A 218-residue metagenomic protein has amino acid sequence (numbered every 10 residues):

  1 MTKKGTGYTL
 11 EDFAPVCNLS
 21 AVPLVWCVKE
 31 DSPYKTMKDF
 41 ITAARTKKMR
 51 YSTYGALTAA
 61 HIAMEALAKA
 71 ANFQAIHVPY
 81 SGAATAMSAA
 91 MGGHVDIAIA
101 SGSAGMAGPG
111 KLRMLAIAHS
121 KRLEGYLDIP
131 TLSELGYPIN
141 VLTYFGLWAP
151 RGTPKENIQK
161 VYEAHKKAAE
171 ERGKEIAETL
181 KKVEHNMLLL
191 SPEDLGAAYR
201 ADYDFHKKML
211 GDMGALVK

Functional and structural regions predicted by a protein language model:
M1-G5, H61, A66-A70, G92 (+2 more regions): A ligand-binding cleft/hinge motif common to bilobed small-molecule-binding domains
M1-T85, L132, Y144-T179: Hinge/capping helix and adjacent helix->loop/strand transition within the periplasmic-binding protein
V22, T46-K47, G93-H94, P109-K111 (+2 more regions): Structured helix-beta-strand junction loops
A43, K47, G93, S101 (+4 more regions): Generic structural signal for alpha-helix termini and adjacent loop/cap motifs
Y54, Y80, I99-A100, I117 (+1 more regions): Short beta-strand and adjacent tight-turn residues that come in two discontinuous sequence segments and form the edges
K69-F73, K155-K218: An extracytoplasmic/periplasmic, membrane-proximal ligand-sensing/linker region
A86-M87, S103: Short, hydrophobic alpha-helical packing/hinge segments within bilobed ligand-binding/sensory domains
